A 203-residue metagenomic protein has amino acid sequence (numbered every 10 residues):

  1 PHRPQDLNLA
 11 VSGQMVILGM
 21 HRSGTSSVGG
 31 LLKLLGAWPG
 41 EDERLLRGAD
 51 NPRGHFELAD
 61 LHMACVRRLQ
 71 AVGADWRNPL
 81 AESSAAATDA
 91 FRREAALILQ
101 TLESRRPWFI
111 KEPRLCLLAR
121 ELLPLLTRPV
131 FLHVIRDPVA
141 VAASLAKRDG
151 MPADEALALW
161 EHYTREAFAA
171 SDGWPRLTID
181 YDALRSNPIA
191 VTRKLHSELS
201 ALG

Functional and structural regions predicted by a protein language model:
P1-R92: PAPS-dependent sulfotransferase catalytic core
Q70, A74, A96-G203: PAPS-dependent sulfotransferase catalytic domain
